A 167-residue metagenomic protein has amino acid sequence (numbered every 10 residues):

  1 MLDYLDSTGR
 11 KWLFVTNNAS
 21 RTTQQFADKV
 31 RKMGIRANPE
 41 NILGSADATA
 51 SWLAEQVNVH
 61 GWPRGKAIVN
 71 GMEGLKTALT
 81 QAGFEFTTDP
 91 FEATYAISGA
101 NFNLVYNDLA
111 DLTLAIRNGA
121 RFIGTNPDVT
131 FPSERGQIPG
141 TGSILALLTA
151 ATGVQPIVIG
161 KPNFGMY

Functional and structural regions predicted by a protein language model:
M1-Y167: HAD-like aspartate-dependent phosphatase fold
